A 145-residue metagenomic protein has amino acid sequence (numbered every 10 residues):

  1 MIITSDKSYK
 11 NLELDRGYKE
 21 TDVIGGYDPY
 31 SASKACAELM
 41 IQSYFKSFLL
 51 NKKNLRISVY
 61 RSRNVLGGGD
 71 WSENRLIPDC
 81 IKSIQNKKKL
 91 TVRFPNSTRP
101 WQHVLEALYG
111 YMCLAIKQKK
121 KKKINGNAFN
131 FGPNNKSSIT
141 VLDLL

Functional and structural regions predicted by a protein language model:
S5: Residue(s) in the substrate-gating loop at a strand-loop-helix junction that position the organic substrate next
S8-V65, W71-S72: Catalytic helix-loop patch of NAD(P)-dependent Rossmann-fold dehydrogenases
L14-Y18, S72-L76, E106-A107, L145: Short, glycine/charged-enriched secondary-structure capping and boundary segments
Y30, K34, D70, N74 (+2 more regions): Short, solvent-exposed loop/helix junctions and linker helices that flank or host conserved functional motifs
E38, N74, P78, S138-L142: Short, surface-exposed alpha-helical segments at coil->helix boundaries
Q42, I81-K82: Solvent-exposed, non-membrane alpha-helical residues enriched in polar/charged side chains
N64, K82-L145: C-terminal substrate-binding subdomain of Rossmann-fold SDR/epimerase-dehydratase oxidoreductases
